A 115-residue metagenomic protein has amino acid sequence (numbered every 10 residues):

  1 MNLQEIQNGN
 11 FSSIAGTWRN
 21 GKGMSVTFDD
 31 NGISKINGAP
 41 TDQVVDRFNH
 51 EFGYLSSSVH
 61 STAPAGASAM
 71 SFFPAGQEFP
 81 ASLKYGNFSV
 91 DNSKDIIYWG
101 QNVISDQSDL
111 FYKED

Functional and structural regions predicted by a protein language model:
M1-T17: N-terminal helix-cap/turn-to-beta initiation motif at the start of protein domains
G21-G23, A39-T41, I104: Glycine-centered tight beta-turn/hairpin loop motif at sheet-sheet or coil-to-beta transitions
S25-T27, P80-Y85, S108-L110: Well-ordered beta-strand positions in beta-sheet-rich domains
V26-K35: Short, surface-exposed beta-strand/strand-loop-strand elements in extracellular ectodomains
P40-Q101, E114-D115: Contiguous, well-ordered beta-strand patches that form the walls/edges of small beta-barrel/beta-sandwich domains
S105-D115: Short, low-complexity, Pro/Ser/Thr/Gly-rich segments in the mature regions of secreted, periplasmic
